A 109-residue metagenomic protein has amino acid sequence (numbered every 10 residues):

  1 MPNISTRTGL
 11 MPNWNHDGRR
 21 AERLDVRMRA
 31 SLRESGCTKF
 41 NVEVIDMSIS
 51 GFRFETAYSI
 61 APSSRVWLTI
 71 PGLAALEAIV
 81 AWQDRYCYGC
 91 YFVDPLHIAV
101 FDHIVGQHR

Functional and structural regions predicted by a protein language model:
M1-R109: Structured alpha-helical
